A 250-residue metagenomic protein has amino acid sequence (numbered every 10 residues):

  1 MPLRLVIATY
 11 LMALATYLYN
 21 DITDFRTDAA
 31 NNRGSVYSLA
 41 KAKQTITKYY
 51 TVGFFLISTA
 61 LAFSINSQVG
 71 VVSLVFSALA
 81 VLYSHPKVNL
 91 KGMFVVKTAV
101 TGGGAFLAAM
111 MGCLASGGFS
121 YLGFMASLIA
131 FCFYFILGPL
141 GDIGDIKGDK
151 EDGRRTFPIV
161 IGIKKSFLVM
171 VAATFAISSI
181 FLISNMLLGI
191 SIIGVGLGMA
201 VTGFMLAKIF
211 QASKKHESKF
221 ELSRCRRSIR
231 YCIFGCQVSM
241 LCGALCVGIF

Functional and structural regions predicted by a protein language model:
M1-I7, I57-V71, A108-L128, L182-I193 (+1 more regions): Helix-coil boundary and interhelical linker segments in multi-pass alpha-helical membrane proteins
M1-R4, T101-K150, I163-F181: Functional transmembrane core segments of multi-pass inner-membrane proteins
M1-T23, G70-V81, F119-L140: Membrane-embedded alpha-helical segments that form the functional core of polytopic membrane enzymes, especially those
T9-Y37, Y134-P158, I163: Acidic (Asp/Glu-rich) catalytic motifs at the cytosolic membrane interface
F25-L74, R154-I190, G235: Multi-pass membrane catalytic core of lipid/isoprenoid biosynthesis enzymes
S38-L122: Intramembrane alpha-helical segments
S38-L39, K97-C113, P158-I163, R224-L241: Small-residue-rich segments of transmembrane alpha-helices in multi-pass membrane proteins, especially helix faces
K165, M186-F250: Extended hydrophobic alpha-helices typical of membrane-associated regions
